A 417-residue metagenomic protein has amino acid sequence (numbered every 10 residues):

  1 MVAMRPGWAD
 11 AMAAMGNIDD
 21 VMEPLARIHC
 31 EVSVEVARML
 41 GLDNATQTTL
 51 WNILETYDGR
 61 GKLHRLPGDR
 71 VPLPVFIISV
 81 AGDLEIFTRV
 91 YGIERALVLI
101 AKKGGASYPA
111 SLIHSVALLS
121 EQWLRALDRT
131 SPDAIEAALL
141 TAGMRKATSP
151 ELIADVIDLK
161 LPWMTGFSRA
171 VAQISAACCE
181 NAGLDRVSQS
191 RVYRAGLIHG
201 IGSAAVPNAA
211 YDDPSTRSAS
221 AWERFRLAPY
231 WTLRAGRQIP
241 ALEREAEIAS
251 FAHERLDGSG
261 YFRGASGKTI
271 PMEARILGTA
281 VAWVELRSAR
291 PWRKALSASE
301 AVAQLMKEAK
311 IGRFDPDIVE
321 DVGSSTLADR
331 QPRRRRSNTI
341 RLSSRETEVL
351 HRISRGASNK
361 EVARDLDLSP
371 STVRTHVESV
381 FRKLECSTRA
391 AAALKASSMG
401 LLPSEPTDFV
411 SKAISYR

Functional and structural regions predicted by a protein language model:
M1-R341, T347, S398, P403-P406: Histidine- and acidic-residue-rich, metal-dependent catalytic cores
Q173, L233, H351, R364 (+1 more regions): A cross-family signal for key residues in well-ordered alpha-helices that form functional helical elements
R224, E346-E348, E361, T372: Acidic donor-binding helix in nucleotide-sugar-dependent glycosyltransferases
L342-S343, I353: Conserved acidic segment of CheY-like receiver
I353-A357, A396: Short helix-to-turn junction characteristic of helix-turn-helix DNA-binding domains, especially the helix
G356-A391: Recognition helix of helix-turn-helix DNA-binding domains
R382-R417: Basic, Lys/Arg-enriched C-terminal extension of HTH/homeodomain DNA-binding domains
